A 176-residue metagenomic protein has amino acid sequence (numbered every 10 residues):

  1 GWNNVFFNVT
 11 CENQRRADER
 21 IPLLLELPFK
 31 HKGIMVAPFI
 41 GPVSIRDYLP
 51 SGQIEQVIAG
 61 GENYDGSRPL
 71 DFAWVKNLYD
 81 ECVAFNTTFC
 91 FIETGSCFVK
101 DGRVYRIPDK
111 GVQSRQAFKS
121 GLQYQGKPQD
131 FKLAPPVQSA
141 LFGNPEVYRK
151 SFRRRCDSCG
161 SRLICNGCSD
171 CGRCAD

Functional and structural regions predicted by a protein language model:
G1-V43, I54-L70: Core AdoMet radical
R46-D176: Auxiliary Fe-S-binding modules of radical SAM enzymes
